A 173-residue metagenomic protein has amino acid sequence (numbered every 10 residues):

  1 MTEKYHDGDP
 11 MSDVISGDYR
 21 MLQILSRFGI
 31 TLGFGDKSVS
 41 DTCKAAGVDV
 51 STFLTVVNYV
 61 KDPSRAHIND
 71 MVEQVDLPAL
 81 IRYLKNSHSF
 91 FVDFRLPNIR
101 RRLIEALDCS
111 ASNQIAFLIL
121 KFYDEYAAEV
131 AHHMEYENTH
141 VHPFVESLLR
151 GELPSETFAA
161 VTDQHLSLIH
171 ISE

Functional and structural regions predicted by a protein language model:
M1-S172: Small-residue-biased structural context
